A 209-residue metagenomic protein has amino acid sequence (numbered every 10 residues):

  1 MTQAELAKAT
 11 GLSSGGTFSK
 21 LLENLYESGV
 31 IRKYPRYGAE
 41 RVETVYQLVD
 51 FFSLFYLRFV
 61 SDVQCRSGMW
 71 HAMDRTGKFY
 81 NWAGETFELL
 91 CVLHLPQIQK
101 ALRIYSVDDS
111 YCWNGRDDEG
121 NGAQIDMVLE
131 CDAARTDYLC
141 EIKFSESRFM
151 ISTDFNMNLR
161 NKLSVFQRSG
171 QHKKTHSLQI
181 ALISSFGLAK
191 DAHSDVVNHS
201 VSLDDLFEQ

Functional and structural regions predicted by a protein language model:
M1-I125: Accessory nucleic acid-recognition modules appended to NTPase machines
E40, F55, T136, A189 (+1 more regions): Flexible, glycine-rich phosphate/dinucleotide-binding loops and adjacent beta-alpha linkers at cofactor/substrate
R58-V60, L139, I151, A192-D195: Short conserved micro-motifs at the rims of enzyme active sites and ligand-binding pockets
L93, Q97, R103, N161-H172: Acidic, metal/cofactor-coordinating or nucleic-acid-engaging core segments within structured domains
L95, A123-E146, L159, I180: Conserved catalytic cores of phosphodiester-cleaving nucleases, focusing on short active-site segments
A133, E141-I142, N161-K162, R168 (+2 more regions): Long, low-complexity, charge-rich intrinsically disordered regions
S145-V165: Mg2+/Mn2+-dependent nuclease catalytic core
Q171-Q209: Domain-level recognition of nuclease-like catalytic cores that cleave nucleotide substrates
